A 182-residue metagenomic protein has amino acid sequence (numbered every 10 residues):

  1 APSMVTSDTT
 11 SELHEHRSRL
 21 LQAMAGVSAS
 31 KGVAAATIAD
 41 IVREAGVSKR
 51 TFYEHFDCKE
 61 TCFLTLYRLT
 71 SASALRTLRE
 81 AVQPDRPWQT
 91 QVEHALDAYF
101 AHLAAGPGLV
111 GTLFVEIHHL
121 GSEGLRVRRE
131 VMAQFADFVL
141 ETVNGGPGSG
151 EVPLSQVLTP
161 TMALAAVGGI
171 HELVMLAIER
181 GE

Functional and structural regions predicted by a protein language model:
A1-E15, P147-L154: N-terminal intrinsically disordered/low-complexity leader segments
L13-M24, I41, L66-A74: Generic hydrophobic, amphipathic alpha-helix propensity
R19, V27-T61, T65: Helix-turn-helix
A23-V27, H102, F138: Short amphipathic alpha-helical elements of helix-turn-helix/winged-helix folds
T65, R79-G108, S155: Hydrophobic alpha-helical connector segments
A72, S122-S149, V157-E172: Amphipathic alpha-helical packing segments from all-alpha helical-bundle domains
A81-D85, L113-I117, G146, V174-G181: Secondary-structure edge/capping motif, primarily at the C-terminal ends of alpha-helices and the immediately following
A104-E123, L140-V143, M175: Amphipathic alpha-helical segments used for helix-helix packing
